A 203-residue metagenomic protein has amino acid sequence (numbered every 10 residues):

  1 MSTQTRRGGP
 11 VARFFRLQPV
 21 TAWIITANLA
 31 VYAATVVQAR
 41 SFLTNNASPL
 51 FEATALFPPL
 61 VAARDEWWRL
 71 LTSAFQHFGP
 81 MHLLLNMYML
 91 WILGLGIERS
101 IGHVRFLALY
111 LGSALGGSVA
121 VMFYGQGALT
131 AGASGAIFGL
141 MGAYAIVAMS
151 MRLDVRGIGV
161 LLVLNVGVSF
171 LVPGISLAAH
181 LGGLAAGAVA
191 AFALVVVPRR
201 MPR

Functional and structural regions predicted by a protein language model:
M1-V20, A27, V166, F170-R203: C-terminal transmembrane module of polytopic alpha-helical membrane proteins
L17-A131, F170-I175: N-terminal TM1-TM2 helical hairpin plus the immediately adjacent luminal interfacial "cap"
A30-A34, Q38, G116, A120 (+6 more regions): Alpha-helical membrane-inserting segments
A63-R64, A128, L153, L162 (+2 more regions): Noncatalytic linker/hinge segments flanking ATPase motor cores
L83-L90, A131-A143, I175-V195: Alpha-helical transmembrane segments that form the membrane-embedded catalytic/substrate-binding core of multi-pass
R99-H103, Y144-G159, V195-R203: Alpha-helical transmembrane bundle and helix-membrane interface signal in multi-pass integral membrane proteins
Y110-S113, G157-V166: Central hydrophobic cores of alpha-helical transmembrane segments in multi-pass integral membrane proteins
